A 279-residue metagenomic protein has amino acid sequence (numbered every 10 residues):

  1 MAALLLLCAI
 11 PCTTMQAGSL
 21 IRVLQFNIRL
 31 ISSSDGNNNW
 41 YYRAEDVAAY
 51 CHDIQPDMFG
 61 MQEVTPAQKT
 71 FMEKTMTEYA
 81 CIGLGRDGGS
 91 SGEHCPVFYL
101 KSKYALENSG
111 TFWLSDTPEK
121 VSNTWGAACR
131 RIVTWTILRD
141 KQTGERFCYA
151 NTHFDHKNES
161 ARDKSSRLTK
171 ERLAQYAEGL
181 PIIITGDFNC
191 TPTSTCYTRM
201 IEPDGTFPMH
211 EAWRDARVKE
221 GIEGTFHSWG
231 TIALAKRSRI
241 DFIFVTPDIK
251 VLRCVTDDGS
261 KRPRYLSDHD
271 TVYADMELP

Functional and structural regions predicted by a protein language model:
M1-S19: Bacterial Sec-dependent N-terminal signal peptides
T13-T75, R86-E93, R167, L278-P279: N-terminal, active-site-proximal structural segment of metallo-dependent hydrolase catalytic domains
I21, D57-M58, F147, P181-I183 (+1 more regions): Short, Asp-centered acidic motifs that coordinate Mg2+ and/or phosphate in catalytic or ligand-binding sites
Q25-E45, G110-A127, D155: Acidic/histidine-rich helix-loop elements that form or flank divalent-metal/phosphate-binding sites at the catalytic
N27-I28, T152-F154, D187-F188, D270: Active-site metal-binding loops of divalent metal-dependent hydrolases
M58-A150: Structured beta-strand-rich core segments of catalytic domains in phosphoester-bond hydrolases
F59-Q62, G83-L84, I183-D187, E211-R214: Active-site neighborhood of phospho(di)ester-bond hydrolases with catalytic His/Asp-centered motifs
K103, S160, E171-I182, C190-P279: Metal-dependent phosphoester-hydrolase catalytic domains
